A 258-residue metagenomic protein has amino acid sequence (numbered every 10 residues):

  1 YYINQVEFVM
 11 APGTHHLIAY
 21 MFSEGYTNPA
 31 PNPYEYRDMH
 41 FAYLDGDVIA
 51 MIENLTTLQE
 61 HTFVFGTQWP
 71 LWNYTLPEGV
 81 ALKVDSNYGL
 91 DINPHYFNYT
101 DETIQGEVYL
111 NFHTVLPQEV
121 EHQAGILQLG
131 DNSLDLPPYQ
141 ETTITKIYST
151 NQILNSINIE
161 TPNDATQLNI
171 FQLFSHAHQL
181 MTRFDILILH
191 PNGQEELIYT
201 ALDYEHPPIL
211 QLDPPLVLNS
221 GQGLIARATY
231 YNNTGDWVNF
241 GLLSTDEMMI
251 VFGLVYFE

Functional and structural regions predicted by a protein language model:
Y1-E258: Beta-strand-centric surfaces of beta-sandwich/beta-rich domains
